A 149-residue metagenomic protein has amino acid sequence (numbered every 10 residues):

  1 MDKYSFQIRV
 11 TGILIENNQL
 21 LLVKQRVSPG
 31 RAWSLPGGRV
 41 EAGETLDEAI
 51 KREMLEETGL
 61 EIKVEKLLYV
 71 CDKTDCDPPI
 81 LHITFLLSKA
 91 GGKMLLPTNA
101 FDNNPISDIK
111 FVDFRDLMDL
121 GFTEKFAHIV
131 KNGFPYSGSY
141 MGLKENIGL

Functional and structural regions predicted by a protein language model:
M1-L20, R39: Conserved N-terminal beta-strand and adjoining loop/helix that marks the start of the Nudix/MutT-like hydrolase domain
Y4-F6, R31, P79-L81: Residue-level preference for beta-strand/loop junctions
L22-K24, P97-T98: Beta-strand scaffold of nucleotide-dependent catalytic cores
G30-R31, C71-D75: Short, solvent-exposed loop/turn segments at secondary-structure junctions
G30-W33, D102-L149: Nudix hydrolase/Nudix homology domain
L35-G37: Thr-Gly-centered strand-to-loop micro-motif
V40-K63, K73-K125: Unchanged
E65-Y69: Conserved S-adenosyl-L-methionine
